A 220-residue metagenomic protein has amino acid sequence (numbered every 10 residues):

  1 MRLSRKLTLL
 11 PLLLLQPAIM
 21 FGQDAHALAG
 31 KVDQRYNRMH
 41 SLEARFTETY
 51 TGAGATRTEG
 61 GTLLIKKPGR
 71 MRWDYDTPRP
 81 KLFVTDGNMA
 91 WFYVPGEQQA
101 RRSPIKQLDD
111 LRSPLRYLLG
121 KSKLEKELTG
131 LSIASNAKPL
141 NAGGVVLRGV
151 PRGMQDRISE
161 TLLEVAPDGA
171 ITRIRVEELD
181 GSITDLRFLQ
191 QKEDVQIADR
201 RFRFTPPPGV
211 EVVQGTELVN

Functional and structural regions predicted by a protein language model:
M1-L10: Bacterial N-terminal signal peptides that target proteins for export
L9-A18: Bacterial N-terminal signal peptides
A18-T58, P206-N220: N-terminal leader/targeting segments and the immediate start of mature chains
M39-S41, T58-G60, K66-P68, P78 (+5 more regions): Extracytoplasmic
T62-P114, T184-D185: An acidic-aromatic
Q98-V145: Flexible, surface-exposed loop/linker segments and immediately adjacent secondary-structure boundaries
K126-T216: Gly/Pro-enriched, hydrophobic low-complexity segments that function as extracytoplasmic propeptides/linkers
